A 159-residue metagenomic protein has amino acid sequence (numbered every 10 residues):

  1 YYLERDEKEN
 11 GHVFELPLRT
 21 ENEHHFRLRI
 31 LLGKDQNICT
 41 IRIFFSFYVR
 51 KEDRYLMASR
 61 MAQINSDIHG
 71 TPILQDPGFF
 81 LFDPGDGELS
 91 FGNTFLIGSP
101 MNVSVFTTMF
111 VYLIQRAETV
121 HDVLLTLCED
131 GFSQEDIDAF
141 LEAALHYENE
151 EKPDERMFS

Functional and structural regions predicted by a protein language model:
Y2-H25, F45: Ser/Thr-rich, low-complexity intrinsically disordered terminal regions
D6, L31-D35, F82-D83: Short beta-strand micro-motifs enriched in acidic
H12-F14, N37-C39, G87-L89: Hydrophobic residues embedded in beta-strands of well-ordered beta-sheets
T20-N22, F47-V49, F95-I97: Beta-strand elements of well-folded, non-transmembrane domains
H24-I38: A glycine-rich, hydrophobic loop/mini-helix early in the fold
R42-E88, G92: Short, internal acidic amphipathic alpha-helical interface segments that mediate docking to partner proteins
Q75-G131: Charged, low-complexity intrinsically disordered regions
L125-S159: Short, highly charged C-terminal tails/helix-capping segments
